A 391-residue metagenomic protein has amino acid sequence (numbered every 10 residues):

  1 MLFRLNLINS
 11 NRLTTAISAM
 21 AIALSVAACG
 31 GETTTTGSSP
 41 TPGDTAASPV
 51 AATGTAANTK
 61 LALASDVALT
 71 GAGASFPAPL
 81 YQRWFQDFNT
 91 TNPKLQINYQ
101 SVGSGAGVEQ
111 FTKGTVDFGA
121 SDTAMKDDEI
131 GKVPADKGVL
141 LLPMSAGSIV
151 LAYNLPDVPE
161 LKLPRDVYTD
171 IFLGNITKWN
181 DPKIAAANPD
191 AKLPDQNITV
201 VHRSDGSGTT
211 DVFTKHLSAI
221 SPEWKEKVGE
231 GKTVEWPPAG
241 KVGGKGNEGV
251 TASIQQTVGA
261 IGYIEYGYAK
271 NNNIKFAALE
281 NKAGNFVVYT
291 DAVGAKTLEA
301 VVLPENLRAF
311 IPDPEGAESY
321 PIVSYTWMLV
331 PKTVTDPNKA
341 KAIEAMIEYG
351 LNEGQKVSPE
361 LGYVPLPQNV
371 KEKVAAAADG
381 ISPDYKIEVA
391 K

Functional and structural regions predicted by a protein language model:
F3-I17: Bacterial N-terminal signal peptides that target proteins for export
M20-A21: Repetitive helical segments and hydrophobic/amphipathic motifs
L24-A28: C-terminal motif of bacterial Sec signal peptides marking the signal peptidase cleavage site
G30-K391: Flexible loop/hinge segments at secondary-structure junctions
